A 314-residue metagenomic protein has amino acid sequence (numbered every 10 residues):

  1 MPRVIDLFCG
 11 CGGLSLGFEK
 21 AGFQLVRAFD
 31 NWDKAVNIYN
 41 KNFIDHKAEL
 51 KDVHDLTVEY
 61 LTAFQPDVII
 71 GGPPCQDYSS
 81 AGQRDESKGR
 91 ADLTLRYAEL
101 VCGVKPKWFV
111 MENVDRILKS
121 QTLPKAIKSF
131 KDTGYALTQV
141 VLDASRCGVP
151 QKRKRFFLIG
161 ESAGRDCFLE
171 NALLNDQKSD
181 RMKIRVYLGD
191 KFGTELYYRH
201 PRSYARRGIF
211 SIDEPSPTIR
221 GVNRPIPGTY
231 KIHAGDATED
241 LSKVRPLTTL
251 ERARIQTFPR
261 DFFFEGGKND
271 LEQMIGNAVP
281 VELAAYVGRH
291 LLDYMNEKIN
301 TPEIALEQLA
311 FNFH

Functional and structural regions predicted by a protein language model:
P2-L25, S129-D132, R155-H314: S-adenosyl-L-methionine-dependent DNA methyltransferase catalytic core
V4, I69, F109: Receiver (REC) domain switch-region micro-motif
A28-F29: The conserved SAM/SAH-binding core of class I Rossmann-like methyltransferase domains, concentrating on the hydrophobic
W32-D33: Conserved SAM/SAH-binding beta-strand->alpha-helix loop
Y39: Conserved SAM-binding loop
D45-V53: Conserved SAM-binding strand-loop segment of SAM-dependent methyltransferases
K51, D92-E99, P124, A253 (+2 more regions): Short, contiguous clusters of charged residues that form electrostatic/catalytic patches at enzyme active sites, used
L56-P66, C75-T218, V222, D236: Class I S-adenosyl-L-methionine
